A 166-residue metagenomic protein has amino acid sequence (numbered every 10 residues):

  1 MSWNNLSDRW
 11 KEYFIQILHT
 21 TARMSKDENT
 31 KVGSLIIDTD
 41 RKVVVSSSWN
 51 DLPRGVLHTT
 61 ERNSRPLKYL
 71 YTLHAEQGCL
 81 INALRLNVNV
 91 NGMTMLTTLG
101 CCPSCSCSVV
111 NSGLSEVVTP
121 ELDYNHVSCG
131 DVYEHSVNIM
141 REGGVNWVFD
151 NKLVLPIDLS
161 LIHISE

Functional and structural regions predicted by a protein language model:
M1-L161: Zinc-dependent deaminase catalytic domain
I162-E166: Conserved small/polar residues in nucleotide/adenosyl-binding loops
